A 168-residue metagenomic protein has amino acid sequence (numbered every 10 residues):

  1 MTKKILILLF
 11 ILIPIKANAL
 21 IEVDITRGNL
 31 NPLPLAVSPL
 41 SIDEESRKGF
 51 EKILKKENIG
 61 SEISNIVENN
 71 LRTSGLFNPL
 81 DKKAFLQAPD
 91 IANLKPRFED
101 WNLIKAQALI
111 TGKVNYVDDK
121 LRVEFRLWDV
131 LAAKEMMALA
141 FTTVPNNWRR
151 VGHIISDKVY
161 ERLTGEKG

Functional and structural regions predicted by a protein language model:
K4-P14: Sec-dependent N-terminal signal peptides
I15-A19: Sec/Tat signal peptide C-region and signal peptidase I cleavage site
I21-E22, A92-K158: Amphipathic beta-strand/beta-sheet edge segments enriched in Tyr/Trp
D24-R97, I110: Short beta-strand->alpha-helix linker/helix-N-cap micro-motif that forms a surface specificity/interaction loop
K82-Q87, Y116-L121, K167-G168: Short, glycine-/polar-rich solvent-exposed loops and beta-turns at beta-strand/coil boundaries
Y160-G168: Mid-sequence helix-capping/hinge segment at a functional interface
